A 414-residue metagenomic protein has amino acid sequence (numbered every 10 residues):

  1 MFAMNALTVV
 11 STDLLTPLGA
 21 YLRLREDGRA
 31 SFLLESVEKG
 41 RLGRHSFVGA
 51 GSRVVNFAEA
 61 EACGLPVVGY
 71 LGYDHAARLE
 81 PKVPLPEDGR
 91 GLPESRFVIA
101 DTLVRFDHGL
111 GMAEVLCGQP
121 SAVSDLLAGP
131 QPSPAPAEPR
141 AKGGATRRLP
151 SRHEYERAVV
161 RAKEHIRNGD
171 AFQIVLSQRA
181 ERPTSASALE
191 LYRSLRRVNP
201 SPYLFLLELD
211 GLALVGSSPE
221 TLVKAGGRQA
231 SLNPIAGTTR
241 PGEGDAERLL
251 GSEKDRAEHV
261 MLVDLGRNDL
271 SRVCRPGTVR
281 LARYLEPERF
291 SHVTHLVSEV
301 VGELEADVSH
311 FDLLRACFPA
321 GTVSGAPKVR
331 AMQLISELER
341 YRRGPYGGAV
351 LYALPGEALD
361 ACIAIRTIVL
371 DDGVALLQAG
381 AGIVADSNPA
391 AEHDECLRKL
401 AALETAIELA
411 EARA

Functional and structural regions predicted by a protein language model:
M1-A414: Extended alpha-helical targeting/anchoring segments, especially N-terminal organellar/secretory targeting helices
